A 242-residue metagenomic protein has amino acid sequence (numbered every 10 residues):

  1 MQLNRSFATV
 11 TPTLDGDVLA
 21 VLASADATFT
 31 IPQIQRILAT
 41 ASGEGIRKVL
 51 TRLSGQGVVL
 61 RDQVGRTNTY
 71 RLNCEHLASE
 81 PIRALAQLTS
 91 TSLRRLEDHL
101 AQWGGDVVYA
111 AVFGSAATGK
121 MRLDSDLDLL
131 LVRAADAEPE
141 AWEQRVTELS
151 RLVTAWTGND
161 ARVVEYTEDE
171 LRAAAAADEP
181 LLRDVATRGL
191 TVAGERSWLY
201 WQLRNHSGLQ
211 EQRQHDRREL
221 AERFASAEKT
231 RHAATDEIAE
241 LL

Functional and structural regions predicted by a protein language model:
M1-D106, T118-L123, A134-L242: Catalytic core of pol beta-like nucleotidyltransferases
Y109-A117: Short helix-loop-helix/strand-helix junction enriched in hydrophobic and basic residues
D128-V132: Short beta-strand->loop micro-motif that forms the acidic, two-metal-ion catalytic signature in nucleotide-processing
